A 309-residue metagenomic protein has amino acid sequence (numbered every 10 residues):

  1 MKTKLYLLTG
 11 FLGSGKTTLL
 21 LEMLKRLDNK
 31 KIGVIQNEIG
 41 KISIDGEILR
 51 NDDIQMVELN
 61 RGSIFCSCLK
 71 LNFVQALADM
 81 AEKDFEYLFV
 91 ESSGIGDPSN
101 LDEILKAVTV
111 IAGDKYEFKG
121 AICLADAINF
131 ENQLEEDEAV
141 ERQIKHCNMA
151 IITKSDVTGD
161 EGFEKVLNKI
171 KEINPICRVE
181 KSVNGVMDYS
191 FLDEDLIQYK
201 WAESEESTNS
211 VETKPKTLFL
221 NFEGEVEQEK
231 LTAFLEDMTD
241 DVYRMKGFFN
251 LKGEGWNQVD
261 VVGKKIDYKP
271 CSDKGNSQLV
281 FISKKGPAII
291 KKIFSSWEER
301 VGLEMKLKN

Functional and structural regions predicted by a protein language model:
K2, R142, H146-S277, K285-N309: C-terminal accessory "lid"/substrate-recognition subdomains
K2-S14, T18-Q133: Nucleotide-state-sensitive switch-loop elements of NTP-binding domains
F11, F65, F73, F85 (+10 more regions): Phenylalanine-focused residue identity feature
Q36, A125, V261-G263, S283: Flexible glycine-/small-residue-rich
E38, A121, V179, L231 (+1 more regions): A residue-level signal for conserved active-site and pocket-lining positions in enzyme catalytic cores
M56, S67-C68, G113, K169 (+2 more regions): Short, intrinsically disordered/low-complexity patches at protein termini and at juxtamembrane boundaries
A121, V140-Q143: Small-molecule kinase domains that catalyze NTP-dependent phosphoryl transfer to phosphate-bearing small molecules
E136-E138: Charged helix-capping and loop-helix junction motifs
